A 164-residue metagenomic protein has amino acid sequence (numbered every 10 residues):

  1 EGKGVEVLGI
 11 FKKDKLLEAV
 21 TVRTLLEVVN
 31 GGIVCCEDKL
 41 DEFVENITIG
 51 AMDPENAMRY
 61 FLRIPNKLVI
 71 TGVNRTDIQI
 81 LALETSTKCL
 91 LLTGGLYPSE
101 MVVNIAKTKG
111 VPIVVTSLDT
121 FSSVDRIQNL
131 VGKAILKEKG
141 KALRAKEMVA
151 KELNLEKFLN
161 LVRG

Functional and structural regions predicted by a protein language model:
E1-F11, L16-L17, P54-R63, L68 (+1 more regions): Feature captures the catalytic cores and cofactor-binding loops of soluble hydro-lyases/lyases that act on carboxylate
D14-Y60, I135, E152-L155, G164: Conserved catalytic and cofactor-binding micro-motifs that handle phosphate-bearing ligands or nucleotide cofactors
R144, N160-R163: P-loop NTPase motor core of the ASCE superfamily
